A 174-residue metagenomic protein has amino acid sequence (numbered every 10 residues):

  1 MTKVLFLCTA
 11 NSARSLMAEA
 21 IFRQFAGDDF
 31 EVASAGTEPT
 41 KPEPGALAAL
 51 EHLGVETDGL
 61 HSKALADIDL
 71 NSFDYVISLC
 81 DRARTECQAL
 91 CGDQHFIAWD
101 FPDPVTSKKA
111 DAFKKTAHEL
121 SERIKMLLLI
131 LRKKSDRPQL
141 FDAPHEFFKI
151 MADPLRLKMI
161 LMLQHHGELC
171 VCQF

Functional and structural regions predicted by a protein language model:
M1-A66: Conserved active-site segments centered on acidic
S12, D81-R84: Short glycine-rich anion-binding loops that position phosphate/pyrophosphate groups of nucleotides and phosphorylated
E38, K109-A112, T116, A143 (+1 more regions): Conserved acidic
L70-S72: Alpha-helix C-terminal capping/helix-to-coil transition sites in glycosyltransferase folds
S78: Redox-cofactor binding/interface segments in oxidoreductases and associated redox assembly factors
R84-S135: Phosphate-binding/catalytic loops
D136-L140: Long, low-complexity, charged/polar intrinsically disordered regions in eukaryotic proteins
D142-F174: N-terminal helix-turn-helix DNA-binding core of bacterial DNA-binding proteins
